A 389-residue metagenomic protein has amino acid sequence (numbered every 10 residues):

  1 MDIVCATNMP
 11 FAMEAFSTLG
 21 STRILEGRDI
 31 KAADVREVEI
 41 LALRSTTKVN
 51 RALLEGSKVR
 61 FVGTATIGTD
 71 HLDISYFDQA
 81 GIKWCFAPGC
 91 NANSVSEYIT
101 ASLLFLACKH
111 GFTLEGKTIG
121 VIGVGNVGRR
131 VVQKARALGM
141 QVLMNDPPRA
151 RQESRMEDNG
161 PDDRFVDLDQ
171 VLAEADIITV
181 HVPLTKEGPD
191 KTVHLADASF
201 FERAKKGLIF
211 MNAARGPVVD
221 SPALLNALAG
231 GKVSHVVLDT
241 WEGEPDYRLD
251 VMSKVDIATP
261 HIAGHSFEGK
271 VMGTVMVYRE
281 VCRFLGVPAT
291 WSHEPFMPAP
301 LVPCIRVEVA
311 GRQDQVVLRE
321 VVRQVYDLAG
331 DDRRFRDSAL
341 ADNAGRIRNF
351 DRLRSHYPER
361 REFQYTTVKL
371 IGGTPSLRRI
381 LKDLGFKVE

Functional and structural regions predicted by a protein language model:
M1-V38: N-terminal glycine-/charge-rich "phosphate-binding" loop or analogous flexible N-terminal tail
T7, P88, S96, E115-R136: Glycine-rich adenosine-cofactor-binding loop
P10, A137-E157: NAD(P)-binding Rossmann-fold cofactor-contacting core
V35-I40, G56-R60, A173-I178, K205-L208: Short acidic/histidine-rich motifs immediately flanking catalytic phosphotransfer sites in two-component signaling
E39-F112: Phosphate/diphosphate ligand-binding glycine-rich loop within oxidoreductases
V49-N50, A150-L249: Rossmann-like adenosine-cofactor binding region
S96-F112, A137-M140, V275-F284: Oxidoreductase and adenylate-handling cofactor-binding alpha/beta cores
G207-V388: Rossmann-like dinucleotide-binding domain for NAD(H)/NADP(H)
